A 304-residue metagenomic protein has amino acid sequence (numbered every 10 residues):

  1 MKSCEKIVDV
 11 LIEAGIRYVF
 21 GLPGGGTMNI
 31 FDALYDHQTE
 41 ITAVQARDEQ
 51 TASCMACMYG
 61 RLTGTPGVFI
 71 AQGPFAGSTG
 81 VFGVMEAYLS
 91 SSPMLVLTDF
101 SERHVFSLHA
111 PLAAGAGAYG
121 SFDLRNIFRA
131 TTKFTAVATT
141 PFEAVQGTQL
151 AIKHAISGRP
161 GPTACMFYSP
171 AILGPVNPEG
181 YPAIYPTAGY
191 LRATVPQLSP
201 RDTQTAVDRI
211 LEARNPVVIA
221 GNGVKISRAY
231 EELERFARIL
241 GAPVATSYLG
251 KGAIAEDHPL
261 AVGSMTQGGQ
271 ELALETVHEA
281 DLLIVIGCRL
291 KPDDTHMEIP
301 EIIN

Functional and structural regions predicted by a protein language model:
M1-N304: N-terminal alpha/beta PP-like core and its mobile active-site loop of ThDP/TPP-dependent enzymes
